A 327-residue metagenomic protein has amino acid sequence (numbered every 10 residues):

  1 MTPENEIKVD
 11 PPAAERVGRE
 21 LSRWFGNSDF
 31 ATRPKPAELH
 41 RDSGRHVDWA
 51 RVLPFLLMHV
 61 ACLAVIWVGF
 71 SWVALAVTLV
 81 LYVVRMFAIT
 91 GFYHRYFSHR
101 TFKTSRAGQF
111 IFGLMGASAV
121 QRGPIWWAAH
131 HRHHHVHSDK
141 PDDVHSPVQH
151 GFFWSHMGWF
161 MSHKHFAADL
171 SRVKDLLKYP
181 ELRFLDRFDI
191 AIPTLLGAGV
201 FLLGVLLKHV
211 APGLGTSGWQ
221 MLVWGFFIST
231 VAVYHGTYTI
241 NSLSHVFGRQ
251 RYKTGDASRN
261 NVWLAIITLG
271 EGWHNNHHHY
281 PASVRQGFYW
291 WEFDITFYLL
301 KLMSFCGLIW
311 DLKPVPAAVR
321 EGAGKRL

Functional and structural regions predicted by a protein language model:
M1-Y238, S283-L327: Non-catalytic, topology-defining segments of multipass membrane proteins
G69, V246-Y252: A short, flexible low-complexity segment enriched in Lys/Arg and Gly/Pro that occurs in N-terminal basic tails
P147, W154, S244, I266-T268: Short glycine- and Lys/Arg-enriched binding-loop motifs that mark or flank ligand-binding interfaces
V173-E181, Q250-W273, H279-Y280: Active-site-proximal inter-transmembrane loops
Y234, Y238, S242, V262-E271 (+2 more regions): Short amphipathic alpha-helical segments
L243-G248, Y280-R285: Interfacial helix-loop-helix junctions of multi-pass membrane proteins
